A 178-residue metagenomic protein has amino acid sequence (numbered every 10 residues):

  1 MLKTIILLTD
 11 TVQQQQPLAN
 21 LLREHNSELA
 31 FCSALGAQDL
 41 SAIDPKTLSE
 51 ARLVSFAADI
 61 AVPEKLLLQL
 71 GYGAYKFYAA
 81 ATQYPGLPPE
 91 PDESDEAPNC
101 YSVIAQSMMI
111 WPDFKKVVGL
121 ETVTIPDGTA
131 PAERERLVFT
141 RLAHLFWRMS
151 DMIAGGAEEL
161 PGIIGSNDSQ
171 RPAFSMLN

Functional and structural regions predicted by a protein language model:
L2-L21: N-terminal beta1-alpha1 ligand-phosphate binding loop
T4, A58-P172: Donor/substrate-binding cores of folate-linked one-carbon enzymes
L8-V12, A34-L35, F56-A58: Structural motif
Q15-Q16, L40, A61-E64: Short, well-ordered alpha-helical microsegments
S27-L40: A short beta-strand-loop structural module common to alpha/beta enzyme folds
L40-S49: Short amphipathic alpha-helix with an adjacent loop that forms part of the alpha/beta core around
A173-N178: Acidic, Ser/Thr-rich low-complexity intrinsically disordered segments
